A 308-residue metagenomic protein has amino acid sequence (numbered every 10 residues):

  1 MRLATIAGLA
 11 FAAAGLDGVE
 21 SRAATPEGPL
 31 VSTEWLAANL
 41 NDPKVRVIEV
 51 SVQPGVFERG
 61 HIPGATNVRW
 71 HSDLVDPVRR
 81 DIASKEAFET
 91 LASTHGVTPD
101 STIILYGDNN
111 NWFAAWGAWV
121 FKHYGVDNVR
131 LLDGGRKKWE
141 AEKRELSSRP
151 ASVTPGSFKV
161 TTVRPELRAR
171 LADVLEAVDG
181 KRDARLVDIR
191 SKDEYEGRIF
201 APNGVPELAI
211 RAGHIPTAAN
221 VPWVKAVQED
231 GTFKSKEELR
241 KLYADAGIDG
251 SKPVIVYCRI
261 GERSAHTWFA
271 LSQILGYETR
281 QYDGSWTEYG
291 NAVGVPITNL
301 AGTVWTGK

Functional and structural regions predicted by a protein language model:
R2-D17: Bacterial N-terminal signal peptides
L16-E58, R136-I210, I297, A301-K308: Flexible, polar/low-complexity N-terminal or interdomain linker segments that lie immediately upstream of folded
T25-E27, A83-K181, R198-I199, G213 (+2 more regions): Thiolate-centered catalytic microenvironments shared by cysteine-dependent enzyme domains
K44-A83: N-terminal, post-signal-peptide region of Sec/Tat-exported proteins
V52-G55, H71-V75, N109-W112, R136-K138 (+6 more regions): Solvent-exposed loop/turn segments at secondary-structure junctions within structured extracellular/periplasmic domains
V75-T102, A219-P253: Helix-loop module immediately N-terminal to the HCX5R catalytic loop in PTP-like cysteine phosphatase domains
K241, D249-G302: C-terminal soluble interaction/assembly domains
